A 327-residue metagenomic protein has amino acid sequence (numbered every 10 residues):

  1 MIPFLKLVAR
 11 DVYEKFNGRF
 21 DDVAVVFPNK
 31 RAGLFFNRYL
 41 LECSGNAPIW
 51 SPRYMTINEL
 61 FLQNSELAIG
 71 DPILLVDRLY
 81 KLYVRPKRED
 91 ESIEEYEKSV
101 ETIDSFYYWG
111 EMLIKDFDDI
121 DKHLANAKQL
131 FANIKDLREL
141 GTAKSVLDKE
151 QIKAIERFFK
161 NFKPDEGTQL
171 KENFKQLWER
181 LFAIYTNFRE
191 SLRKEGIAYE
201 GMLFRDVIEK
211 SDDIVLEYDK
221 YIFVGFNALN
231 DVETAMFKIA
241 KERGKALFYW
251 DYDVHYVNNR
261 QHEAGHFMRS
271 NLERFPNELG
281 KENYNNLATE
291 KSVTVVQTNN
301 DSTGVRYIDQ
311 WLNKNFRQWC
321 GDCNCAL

Functional and structural regions predicted by a protein language model:
M1-L327: Nucleic acid-machinery interaction/catalytic patches
